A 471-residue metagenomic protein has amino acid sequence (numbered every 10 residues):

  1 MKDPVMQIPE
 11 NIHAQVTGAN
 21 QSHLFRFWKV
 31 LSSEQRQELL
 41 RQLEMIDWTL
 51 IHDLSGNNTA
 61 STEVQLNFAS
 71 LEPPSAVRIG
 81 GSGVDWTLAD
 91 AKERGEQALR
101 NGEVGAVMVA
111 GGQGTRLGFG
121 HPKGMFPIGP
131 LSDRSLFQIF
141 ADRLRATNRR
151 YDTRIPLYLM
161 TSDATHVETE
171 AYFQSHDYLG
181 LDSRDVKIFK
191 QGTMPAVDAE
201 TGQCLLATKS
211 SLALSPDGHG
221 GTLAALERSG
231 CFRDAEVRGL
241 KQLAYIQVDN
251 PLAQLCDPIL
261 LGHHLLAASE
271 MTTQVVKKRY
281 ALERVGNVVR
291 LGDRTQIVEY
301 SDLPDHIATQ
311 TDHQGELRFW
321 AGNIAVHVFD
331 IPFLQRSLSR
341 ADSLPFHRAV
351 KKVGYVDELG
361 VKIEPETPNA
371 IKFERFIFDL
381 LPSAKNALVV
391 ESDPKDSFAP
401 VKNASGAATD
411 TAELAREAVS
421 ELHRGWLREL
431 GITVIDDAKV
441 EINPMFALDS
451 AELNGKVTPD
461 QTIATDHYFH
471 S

Functional and structural regions predicted by a protein language model:
M1-V5: Short, Lys/Arg-enriched N-terminal segments with co-localized hydrophobic residues within the first ~10-30 amino acids
I8-K187, P195, L206-A224, F232-R233 (+2 more regions): N-terminal glycine-rich phosphate-binding loop and ensuing alpha1 helix
A19, A267, S383-A384: Structured helix-beta-strand junction loops
Q35-R41, D293-D302, V389: Short, well-ordered strand-loop elements centered on a beta-strand within folded domains, enriched for acidic residues
G56, H264, S405-G406: Short alpha-helix boundary/capping motifs
I79-G105, F119-F378: Domain-scale recognition of functional cores that engage charged ligands
G322, S339, L344-D379, S392-K439: ATP/NTP-dependent adenylation/nucleotidyl-transfer catalytic domains that generate, transfer, or process NMP-activated
L380-V390: Catalytic donor-sugar/metal-binding loop of nucleotide-sugar-dependent glycosyltransferases
